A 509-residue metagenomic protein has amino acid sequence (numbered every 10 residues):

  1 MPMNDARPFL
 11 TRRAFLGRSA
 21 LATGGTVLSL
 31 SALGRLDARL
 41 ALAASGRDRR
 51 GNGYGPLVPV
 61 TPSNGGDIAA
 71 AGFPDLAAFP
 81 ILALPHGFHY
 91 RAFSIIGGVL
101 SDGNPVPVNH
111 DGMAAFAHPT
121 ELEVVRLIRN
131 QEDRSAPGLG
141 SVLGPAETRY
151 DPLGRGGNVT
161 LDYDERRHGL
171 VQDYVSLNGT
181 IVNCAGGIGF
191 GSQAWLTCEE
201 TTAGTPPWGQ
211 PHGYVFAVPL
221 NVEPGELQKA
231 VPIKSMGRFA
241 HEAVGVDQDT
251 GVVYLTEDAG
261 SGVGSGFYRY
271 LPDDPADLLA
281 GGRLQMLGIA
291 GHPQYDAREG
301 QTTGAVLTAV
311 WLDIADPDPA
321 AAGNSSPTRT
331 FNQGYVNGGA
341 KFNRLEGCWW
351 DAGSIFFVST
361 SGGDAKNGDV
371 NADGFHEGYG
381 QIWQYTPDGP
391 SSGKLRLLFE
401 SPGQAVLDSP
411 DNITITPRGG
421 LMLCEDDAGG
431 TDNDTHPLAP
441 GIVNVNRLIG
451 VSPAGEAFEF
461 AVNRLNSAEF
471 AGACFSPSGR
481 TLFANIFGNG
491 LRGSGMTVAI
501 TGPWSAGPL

Functional and structural regions predicted by a protein language model:
M1-A14: N-terminal secretory signal peptides
L30-D75, P80: C-terminal segment of N-terminal export signals and the immediately downstream linker at the start of the mature
G72-H110, A114-G169, Y174, P206-P207 (+1 more regions): Beta-propeller domains
A78-G98, G103-N104, D164-L177, V218-F239 (+4 more regions): Blade-edge beta-strand/turn elements of extracellular beta-propeller and related beta-sheet repeat scaffolds
N104-F116, G179-S192, R238-G251, G339-A352 (+2 more regions): Beta-rich, blade/repeat-based domains predominating in secreted/periplasmic proteins but also intracellular
P293-L398, V406-L407: Beta-propeller domains
S359-T360, Q404-E456: Loop/turn-rich, solvent-exposed surfaces of beta-rich toroidal or solenoidal domains
C474-L509: Blade-level signature of beta-propeller repeat domains, shared across WD40, Kelch, NHL, RCC1 and BNR/Asp-box propellers
